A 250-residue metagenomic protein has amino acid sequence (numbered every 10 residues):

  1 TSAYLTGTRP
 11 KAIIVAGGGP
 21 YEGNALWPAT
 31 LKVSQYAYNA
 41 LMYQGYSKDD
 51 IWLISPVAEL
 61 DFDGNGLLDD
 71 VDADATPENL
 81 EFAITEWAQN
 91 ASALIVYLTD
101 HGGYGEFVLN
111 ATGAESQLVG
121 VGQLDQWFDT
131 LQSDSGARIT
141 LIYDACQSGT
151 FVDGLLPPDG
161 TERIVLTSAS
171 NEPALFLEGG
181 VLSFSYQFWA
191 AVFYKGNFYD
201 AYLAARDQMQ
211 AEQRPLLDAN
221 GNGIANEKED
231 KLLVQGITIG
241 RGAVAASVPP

Functional and structural regions predicted by a protein language model:
T1-A93, P249: Boundary/activation segment at the start of structured domains
Y4, M42, V108, F128-T130 (+1 more regions): Ser/Thr- (and often Asn-) enriched beta-sheet segments in non-cytosolic proteins
T8-A12, Q44-I51, Q89-I95, S133-T140 (+2 more regions): Loop/turn elements at helix/coil->beta-strand transitions in domains of secreted/extracellular proteins
V15-G19, I54-A58, Y97-G102, N110-T112 (+4 more regions): Active-site-proximal beta-strand/loop segments in catalytic clefts of secreted hydrolases
Y21-T30, D61-N65, Y104-N110, L118-V121 (+3 more regions): Extracytoplasmic/secreted cell-surface and envelope-processing proteins
A29-A40, Y46, A75-A83, A93 (+7 more regions): Extracytoplasmic/secreted proteins, especially bacterial periplasmic and envelope-associated proteins
Q35, N39, I139-P249: Active-site-proximal C-terminal subdomain of hydrolase catalytic domains
D70, Q89, T99-Q132: A short, glycine/acidic-enriched catalytic loop
